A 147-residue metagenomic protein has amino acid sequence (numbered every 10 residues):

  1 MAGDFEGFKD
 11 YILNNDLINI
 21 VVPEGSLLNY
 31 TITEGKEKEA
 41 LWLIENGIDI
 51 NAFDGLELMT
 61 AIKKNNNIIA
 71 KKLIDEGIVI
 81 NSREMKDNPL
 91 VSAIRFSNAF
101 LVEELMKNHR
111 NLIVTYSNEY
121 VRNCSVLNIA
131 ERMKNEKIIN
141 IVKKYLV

Functional and structural regions predicted by a protein language model:
M1-Y30, E39: N-terminal segments that cap or nucleate solenoid repeat domains
G7, K38-E39, I68-I69, F100-L101 (+1 more regions): Conserved ankyrin/ankyrin-like repeat signature
K9-L17, L41-D49, K71-I80, E103-I113 (+1 more regions): Ankyrin repeat domain, specifically the short helix-to-loop turn at the C-terminus of the second helix of each repeat
N19-Y30, N51-T60, R83-V91, T115-I129: Ankyrin-repeat boundary/"N-cap" motif
I50-L73, I80: Eukaryotic tandem repeat interaction scaffolds
I129, M133-V147: Terminal, low-structured helical/coil segments at or just beyond the last alpha-helical repeat
